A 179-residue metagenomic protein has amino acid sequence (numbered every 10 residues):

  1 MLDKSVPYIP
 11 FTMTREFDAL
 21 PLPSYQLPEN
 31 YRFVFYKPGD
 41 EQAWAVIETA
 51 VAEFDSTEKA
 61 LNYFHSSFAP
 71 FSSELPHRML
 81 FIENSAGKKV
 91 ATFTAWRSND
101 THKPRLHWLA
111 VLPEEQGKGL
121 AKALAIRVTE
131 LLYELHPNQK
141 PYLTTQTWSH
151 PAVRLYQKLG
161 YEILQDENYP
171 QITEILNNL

Functional and structural regions predicted by a protein language model:
M1-E29: Acyl-donor-binding surface of acyltransferase catalytic domains
R32-W44: A short beta-loop-alpha structural element at the N-terminal edge of CoA-dependent acyl/N-acetyltransferase catalytic
Y36, L109-V111, T145: Hydrophobic adenine-recognition pocket in adenosine-nucleotide-binding enzymes
T49-L112: A conserved beta-strand-loop-helix scaffold within acyl/acetyltransferase catalytic domains
W108-P113, G117-L132, R154-K158: Conserved acetyl-CoA-binding loop-helix of GNAT-fold acetyltransferases
P113, L143-V153, Y169-L179: Conserved beta-strand-loop-alpha-helix junction that forms the acyl-donor binding cleft
L132-T145: Conserved GNAT acetyl-CoA-binding A-motif
Y156-D166: Conserved acetyl-CoA-binding loop of GNAT-fold acetyltransferases
